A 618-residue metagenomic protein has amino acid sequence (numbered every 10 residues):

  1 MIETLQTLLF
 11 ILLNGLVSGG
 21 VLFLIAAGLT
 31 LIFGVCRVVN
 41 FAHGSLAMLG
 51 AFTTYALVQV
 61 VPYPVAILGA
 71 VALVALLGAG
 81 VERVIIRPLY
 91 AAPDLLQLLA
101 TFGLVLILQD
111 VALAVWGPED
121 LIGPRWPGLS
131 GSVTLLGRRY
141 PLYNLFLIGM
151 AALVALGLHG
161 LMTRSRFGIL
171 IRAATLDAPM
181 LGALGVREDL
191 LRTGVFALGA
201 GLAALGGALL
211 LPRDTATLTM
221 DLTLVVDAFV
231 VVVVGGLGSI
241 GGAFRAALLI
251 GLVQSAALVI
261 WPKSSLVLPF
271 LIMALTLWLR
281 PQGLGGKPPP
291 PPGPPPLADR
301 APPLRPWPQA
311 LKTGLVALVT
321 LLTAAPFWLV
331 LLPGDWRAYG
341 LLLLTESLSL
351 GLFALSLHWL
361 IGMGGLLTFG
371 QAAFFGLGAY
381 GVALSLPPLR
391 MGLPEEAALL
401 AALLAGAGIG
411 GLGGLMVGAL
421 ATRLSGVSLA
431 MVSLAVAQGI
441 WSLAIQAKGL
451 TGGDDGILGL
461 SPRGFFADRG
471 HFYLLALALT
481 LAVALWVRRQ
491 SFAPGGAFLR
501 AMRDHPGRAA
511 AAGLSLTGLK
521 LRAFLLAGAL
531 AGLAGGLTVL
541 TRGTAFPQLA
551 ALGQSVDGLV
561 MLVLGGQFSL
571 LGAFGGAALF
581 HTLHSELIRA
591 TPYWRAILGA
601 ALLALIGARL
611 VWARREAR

Functional and structural regions predicted by a protein language model:
T7-F10, T53, L211, V231-V233 (+4 more regions): Interhelical loop and adjacent transmembrane-helix boundary motif in polytopic membrane transport permeases
L9-G20, I86, G137, D189 (+2 more regions): Alpha-helical membrane-interface segments at transmembrane helix boundaries
L13, V35-G80, V84, T215 (+2 more regions): Membrane-embedded helix boundary and interhelical linker motif in transport proteins
G19-A26, G182, V186-L211, L222 (+4 more regions): Transmembrane alpha-helices
G20, L29-A51, A91-L96, F167-L170 (+11 more regions): Short, non-helical or kinked segments that cap or interrupt transmembrane helices
L95-D120, L136, D189, S265-I272 (+2 more regions): Transmembrane alpha-helices and adjacent helix-loop boundaries
L153-T175, R192, F196, A200 (+3 more regions): Membrane-cytosol interface at the C-terminal ends of specific transmembrane alpha-helices in multi-pass membrane
R166-R192, D504-G507, L514-G518: Interfacial "coupling" helices/loops that link adjacent transmembrane helices in transporter permeases
